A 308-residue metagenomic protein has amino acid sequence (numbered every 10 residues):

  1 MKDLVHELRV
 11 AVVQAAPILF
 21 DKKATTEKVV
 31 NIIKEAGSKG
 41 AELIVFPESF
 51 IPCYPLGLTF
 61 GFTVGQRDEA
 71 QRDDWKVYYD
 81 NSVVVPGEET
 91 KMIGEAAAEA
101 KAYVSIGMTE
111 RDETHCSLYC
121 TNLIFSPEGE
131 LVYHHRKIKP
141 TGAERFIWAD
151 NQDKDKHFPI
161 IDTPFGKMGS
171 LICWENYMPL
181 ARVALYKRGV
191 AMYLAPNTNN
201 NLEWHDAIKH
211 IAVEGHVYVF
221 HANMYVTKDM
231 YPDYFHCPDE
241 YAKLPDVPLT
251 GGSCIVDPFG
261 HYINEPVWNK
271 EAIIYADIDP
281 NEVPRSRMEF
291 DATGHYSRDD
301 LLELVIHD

Functional and structural regions predicted by a protein language model:
M1-L43: N-terminal glycine-/serine-/threonine-rich phosphate-binding loop
D3, M224-D308: C-terminal beta-strand edge segments of enzyme domains
L4, A11-Q14, V132-H135, A149 (+3 more regions): Ligand-binding pocket scaffold of soluble enzyme catalytic domains
A11-V13, V45, S105, Y133 (+2 more regions): Hydrophobic/aromatic beta-strand patches that form the interior of the parallel beta-sheet core in alpha/beta enzyme
K22, K34-P127, N199-N201, H205-V217: Cys-nucleophile CN-hydrolase/nitrilase-fold catalytic domain and related Cys-dependent amidase chemistry that acts on
P52, T59, L123, H134-T141 (+1 more regions): Short beta->alpha transition motifs characteristic of CBS
V84-V85, E89-K91, E95-A98, E110-A191 (+2 more regions): Active-site catalytic loop in hydrolytic enzyme cores
I106-M108, T121-I124, P159, H221 (+2 more regions): Short beta-strand scaffold segments in enzyme catalytic cores
